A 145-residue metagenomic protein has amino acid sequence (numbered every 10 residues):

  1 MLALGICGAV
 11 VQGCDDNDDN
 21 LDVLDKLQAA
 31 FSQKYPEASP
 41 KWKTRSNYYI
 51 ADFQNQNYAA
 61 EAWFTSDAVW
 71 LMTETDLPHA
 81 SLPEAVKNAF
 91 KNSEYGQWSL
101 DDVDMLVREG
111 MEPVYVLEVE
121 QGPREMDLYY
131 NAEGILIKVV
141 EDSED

Functional and structural regions predicted by a protein language model:
M1-C7: Sec-dependent N-terminal signal peptides
A9-G13: C-terminal motif of bacterial Sec signal peptides marking the signal peptidase cleavage site
D15-N17: Bacterial signal peptide processing site
D22-D145: First exposed extracellular module after export/assembly in secreted or surface-exposed proteins
